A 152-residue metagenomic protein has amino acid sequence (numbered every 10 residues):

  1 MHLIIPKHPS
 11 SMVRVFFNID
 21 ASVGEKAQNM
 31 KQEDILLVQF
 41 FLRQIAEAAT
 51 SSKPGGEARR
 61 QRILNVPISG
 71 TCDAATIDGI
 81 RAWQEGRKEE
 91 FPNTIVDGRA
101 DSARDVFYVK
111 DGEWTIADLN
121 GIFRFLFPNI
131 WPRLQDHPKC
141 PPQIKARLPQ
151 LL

Functional and structural regions predicted by a protein language model:
M1-L152: Cell-envelope/ECM-targeting effectors and their regulatory/trafficking segments
